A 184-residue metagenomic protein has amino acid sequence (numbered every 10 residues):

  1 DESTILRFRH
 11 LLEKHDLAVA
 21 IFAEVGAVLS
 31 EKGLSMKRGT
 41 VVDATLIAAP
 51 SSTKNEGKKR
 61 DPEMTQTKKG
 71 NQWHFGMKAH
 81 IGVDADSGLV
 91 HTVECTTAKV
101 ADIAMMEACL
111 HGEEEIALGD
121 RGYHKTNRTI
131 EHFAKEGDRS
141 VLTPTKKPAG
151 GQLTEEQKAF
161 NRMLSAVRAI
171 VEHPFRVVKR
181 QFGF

Functional and structural regions predicted by a protein language model:
D1-D138, K146: Polybasic low-complexity intrinsically disordered regions
E115-I116, R121-F184: Helix-centered, glycine/charged polyanion-binding patches within enzymatic domains that contact phosphate-containing
